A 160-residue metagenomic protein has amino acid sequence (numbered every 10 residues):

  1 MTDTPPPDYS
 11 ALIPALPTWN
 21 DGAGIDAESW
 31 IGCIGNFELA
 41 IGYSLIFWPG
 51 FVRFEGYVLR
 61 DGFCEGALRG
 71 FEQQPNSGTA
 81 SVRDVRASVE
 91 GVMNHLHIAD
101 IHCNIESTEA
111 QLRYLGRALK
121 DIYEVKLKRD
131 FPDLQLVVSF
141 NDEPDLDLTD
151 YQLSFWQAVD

Functional and structural regions predicted by a protein language model:
M1-D61: N-terminal leader/assembly segments
T4-P7, S81-V89, N141-E143: Short, flexible coil/linker segments at or flanking structured domains
P5-D8, L12, N94, Y123 (+1 more regions): Alpha-helical structural motif
G24, P75-T79, N104, R113-R117 (+1 more regions): Residue-level signal for well-ordered alpha-helical segments
E28, A40-I41, S77-S81, A118-D121 (+1 more regions): Short amphipathic alpha-helical surface micro-motifs
E38-E109: An N-terminal amphipathic alpha-helical segment
S107-D160: Acidic, proline/glycine-rich low-complexity IDRs
